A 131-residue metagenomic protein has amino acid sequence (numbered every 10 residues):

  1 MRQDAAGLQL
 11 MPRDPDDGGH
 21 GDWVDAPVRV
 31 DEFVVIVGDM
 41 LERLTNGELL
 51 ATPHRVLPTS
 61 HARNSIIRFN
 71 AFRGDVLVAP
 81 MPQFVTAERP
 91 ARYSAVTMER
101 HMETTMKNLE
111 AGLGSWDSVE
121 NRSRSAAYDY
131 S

Functional and structural regions predicted by a protein language model:
M1-S131: C-terminal flanking tails of non-heme Fe-dependent oxygenases
